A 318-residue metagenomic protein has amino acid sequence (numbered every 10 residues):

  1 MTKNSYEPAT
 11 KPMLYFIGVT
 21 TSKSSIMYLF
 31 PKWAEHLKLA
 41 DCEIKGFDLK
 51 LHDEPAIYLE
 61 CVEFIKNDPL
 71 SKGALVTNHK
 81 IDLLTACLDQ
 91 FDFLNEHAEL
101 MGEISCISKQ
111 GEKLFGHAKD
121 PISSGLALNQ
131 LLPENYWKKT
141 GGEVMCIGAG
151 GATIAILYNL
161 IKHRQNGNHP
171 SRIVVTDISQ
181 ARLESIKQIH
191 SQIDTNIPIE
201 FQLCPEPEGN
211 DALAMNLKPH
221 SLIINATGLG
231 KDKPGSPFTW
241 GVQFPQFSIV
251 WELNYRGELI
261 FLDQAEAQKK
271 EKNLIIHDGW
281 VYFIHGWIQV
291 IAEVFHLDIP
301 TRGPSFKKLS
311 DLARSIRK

Functional and structural regions predicted by a protein language model:
T2, Y6-E134, G257: Phosphate/diphosphate ligand-binding glycine-rich loop within oxidoreductases
S5-T10, W137-T140, R164-N168, N216-K218 (+2 more regions): Short, conserved loop/helix-junction motifs that constitute active-site signature segments in enzyme catalytic cores
G18-T20, G116-P121, L128, N135-R164 (+1 more regions): Glycine-rich adenosine-cofactor-binding loop
I44, S171-V174, S248: Short beta-strand element of Class I
K66, R182, L203-F238: Rossmann-like NAD(P)-binding element
C106-K109, T227-F306: Rossmann-fold NAD(P)-binding glycine/threonine-rich loop
Q165-I197: NAD(P)-binding Rossmann-fold cofactor-contacting core
T301-K318: A short, charged, Gly/Pro-tolerant segment at domain boundaries
